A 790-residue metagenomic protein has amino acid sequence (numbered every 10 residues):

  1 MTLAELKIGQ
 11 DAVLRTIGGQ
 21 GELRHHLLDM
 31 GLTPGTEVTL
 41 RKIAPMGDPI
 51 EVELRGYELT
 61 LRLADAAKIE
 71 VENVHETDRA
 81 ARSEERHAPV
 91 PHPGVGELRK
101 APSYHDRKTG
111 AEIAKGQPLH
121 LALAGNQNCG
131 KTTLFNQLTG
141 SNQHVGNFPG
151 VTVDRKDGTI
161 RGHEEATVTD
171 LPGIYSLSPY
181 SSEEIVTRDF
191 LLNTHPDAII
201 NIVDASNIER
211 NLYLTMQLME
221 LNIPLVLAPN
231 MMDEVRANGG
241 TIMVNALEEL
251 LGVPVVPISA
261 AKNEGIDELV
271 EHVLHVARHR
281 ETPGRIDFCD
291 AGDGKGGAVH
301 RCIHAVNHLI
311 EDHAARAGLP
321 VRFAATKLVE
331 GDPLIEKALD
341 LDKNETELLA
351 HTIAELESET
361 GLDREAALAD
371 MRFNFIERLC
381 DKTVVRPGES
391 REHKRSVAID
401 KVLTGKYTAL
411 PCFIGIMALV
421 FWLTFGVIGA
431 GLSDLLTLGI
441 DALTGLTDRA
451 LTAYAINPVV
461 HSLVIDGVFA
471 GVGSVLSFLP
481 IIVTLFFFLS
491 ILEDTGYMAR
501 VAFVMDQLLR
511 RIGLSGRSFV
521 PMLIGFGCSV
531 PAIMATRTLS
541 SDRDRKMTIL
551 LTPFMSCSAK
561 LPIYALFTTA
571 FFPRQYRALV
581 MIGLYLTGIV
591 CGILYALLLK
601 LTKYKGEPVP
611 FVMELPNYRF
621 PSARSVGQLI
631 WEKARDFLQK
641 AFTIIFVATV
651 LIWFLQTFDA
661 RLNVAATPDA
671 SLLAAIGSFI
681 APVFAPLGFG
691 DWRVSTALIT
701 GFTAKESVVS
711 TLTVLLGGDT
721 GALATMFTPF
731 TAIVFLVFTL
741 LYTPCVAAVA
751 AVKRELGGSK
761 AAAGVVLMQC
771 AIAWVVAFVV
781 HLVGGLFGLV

Functional and structural regions predicted by a protein language model:
G94-S176, T194: Conserved G1/Walker A P-loop phosphate-binding module
H163, R188-V255, I563, A570: Conserved C-terminal guanine-recognition region of P-loop GTPase G domains, centered on the G4
V226, R236-P387: Alpha-helical transmembrane helix bundles of large polytopic membrane transport and channel proteins
E359, D363-D370, R386, V427-V468 (+5 more regions): Extended, low-charge hydrophobic alpha-helical regions
L403-F503: Core alpha-helical transmembrane segments of integral membrane proteins
C412-L423, L485-S490, T568-A570, L584-L598 (+3 more regions): Hydrophobic core segments of alpha-helical transmembrane domains in multi-pass membrane transport and ion-translocation
L438, A442-L446, A499-S529, K605-L629 (+1 more regions): Juxtamembrane inter-helical linkers in multi-pass membrane proteins
S558-I582, A747-G758, V779-V790: Transmembrane helix-loop junctions at the membrane interface of multipass transporters and ion channels
